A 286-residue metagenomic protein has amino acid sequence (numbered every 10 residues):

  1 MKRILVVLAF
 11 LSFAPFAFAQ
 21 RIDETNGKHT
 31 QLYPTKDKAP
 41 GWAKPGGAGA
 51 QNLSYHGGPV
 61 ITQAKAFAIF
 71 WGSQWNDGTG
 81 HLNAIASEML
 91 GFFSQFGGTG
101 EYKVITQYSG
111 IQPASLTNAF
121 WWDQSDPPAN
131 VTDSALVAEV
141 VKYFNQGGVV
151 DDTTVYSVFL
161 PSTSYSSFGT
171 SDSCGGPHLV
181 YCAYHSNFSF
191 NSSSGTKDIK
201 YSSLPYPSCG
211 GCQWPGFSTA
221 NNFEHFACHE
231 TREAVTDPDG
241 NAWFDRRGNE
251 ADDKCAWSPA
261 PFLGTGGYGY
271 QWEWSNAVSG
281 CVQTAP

Functional and structural regions predicted by a protein language model:
I4-F13: Sec-dependent N-terminal signal peptides
P15-A19: Sec/Tat signal peptide C-region and signal peptidase I cleavage site
R21-V140: N-terminal carbohydrate-binding/catalytic regions of secreted carbohydrate-active enzymes
G47, P59-A64, N145-T153, S166-S167 (+2 more regions): Extracellular/periplasmic catalytic domains that process cell-envelope and extracellular macromolecules
K65-F70, K103-Q107, T154-L160, K200-P205 (+2 more regions): Structural recognition of the beta-strand scaffold that forms the well-ordered cores of secreted hydrolase catalytic
G72-N76, G110-P113, S162-S167, Y206-G211 (+2 more regions): Solvent-exposed loop/turn segments at secondary-structure junctions within structured extracellular/periplasmic domains
A114-F190: Active-site-proximal segments of metallohydrolase catalytic domains
G175-N221, D237-P286: Metalloprotease/metallohydrolase-associated module, dominated by Zn2+-dependent proteases
